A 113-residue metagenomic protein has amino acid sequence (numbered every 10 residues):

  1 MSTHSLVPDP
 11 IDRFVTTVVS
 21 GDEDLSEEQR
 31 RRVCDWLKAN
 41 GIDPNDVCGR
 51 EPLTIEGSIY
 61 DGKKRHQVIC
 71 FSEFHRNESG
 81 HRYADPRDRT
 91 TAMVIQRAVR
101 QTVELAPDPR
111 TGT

Functional and structural regions predicted by a protein language model:
S2-T113: Terminal leader/tail segments of proteins
